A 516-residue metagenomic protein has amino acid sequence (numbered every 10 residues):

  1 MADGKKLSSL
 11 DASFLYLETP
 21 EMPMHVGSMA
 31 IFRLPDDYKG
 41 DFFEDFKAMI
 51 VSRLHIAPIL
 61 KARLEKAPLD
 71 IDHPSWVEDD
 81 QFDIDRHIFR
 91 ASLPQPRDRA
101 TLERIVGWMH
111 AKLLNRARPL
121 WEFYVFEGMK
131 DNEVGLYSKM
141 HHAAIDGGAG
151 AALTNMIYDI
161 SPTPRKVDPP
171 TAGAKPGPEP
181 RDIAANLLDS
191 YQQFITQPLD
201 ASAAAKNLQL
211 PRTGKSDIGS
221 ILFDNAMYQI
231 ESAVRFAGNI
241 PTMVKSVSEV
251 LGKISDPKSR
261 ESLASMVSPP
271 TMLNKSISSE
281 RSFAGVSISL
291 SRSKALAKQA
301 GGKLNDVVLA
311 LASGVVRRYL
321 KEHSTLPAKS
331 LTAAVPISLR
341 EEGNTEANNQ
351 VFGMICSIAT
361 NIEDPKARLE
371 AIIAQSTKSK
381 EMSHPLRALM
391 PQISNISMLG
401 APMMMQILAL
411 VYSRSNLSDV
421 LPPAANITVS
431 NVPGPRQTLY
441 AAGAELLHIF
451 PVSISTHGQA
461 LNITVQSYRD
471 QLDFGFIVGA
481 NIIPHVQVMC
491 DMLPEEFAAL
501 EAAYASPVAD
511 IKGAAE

Functional and structural regions predicted by a protein language model:
M1-L10, M29-F42, K47-Q459, I463-P494 (+1 more regions): Soluble acyl-CoA-dependent acyltransferase catalytic core bearing the H(X)4D motif
